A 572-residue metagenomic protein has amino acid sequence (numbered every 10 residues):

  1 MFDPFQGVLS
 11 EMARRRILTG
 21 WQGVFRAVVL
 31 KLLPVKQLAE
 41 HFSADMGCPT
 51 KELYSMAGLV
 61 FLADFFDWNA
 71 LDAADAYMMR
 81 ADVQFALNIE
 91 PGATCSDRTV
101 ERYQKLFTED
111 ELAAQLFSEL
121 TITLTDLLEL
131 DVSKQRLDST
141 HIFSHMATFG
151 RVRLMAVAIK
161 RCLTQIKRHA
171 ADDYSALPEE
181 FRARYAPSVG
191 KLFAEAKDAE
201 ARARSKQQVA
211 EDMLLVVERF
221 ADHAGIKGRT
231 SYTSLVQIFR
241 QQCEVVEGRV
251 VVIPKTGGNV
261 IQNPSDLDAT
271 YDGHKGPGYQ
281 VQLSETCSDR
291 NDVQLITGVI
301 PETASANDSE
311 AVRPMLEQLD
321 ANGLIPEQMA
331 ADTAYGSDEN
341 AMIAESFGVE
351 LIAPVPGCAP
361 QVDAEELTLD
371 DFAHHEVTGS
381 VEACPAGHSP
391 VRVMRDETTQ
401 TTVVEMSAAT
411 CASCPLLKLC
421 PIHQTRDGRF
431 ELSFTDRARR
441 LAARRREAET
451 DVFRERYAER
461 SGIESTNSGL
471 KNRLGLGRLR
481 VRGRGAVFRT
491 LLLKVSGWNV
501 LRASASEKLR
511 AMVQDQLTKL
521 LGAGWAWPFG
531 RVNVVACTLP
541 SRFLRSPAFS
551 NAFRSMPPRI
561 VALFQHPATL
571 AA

Functional and structural regions predicted by a protein language model:
M1-Q22: Hydrophobic alpha-helical membrane-insertion signals
L18-G58: Basic, short loop/linker segments at the boundary and entry of helix-turn-helix/winged-helix-like folds
G47-C48, A86-G92, L130-D131: Catalytic micro-motifs at enzyme active sites that drive phosphoryl/nucleotidyl and oxygen chemistry
C48, D67-N69, T108: N-terminal core-binding DNA-recognition domain of tyrosine recombinases/integrases
A57-D67: Alpha-helical support elements that line or immediately flank enzyme active sites and cofactor-binding pockets
D72, Y77, A93, V100-A572: Anion-binding and metal-coordination hotspots
R80-T99: Short, positively charged loop/turn segments that connect secondary-structure elements
